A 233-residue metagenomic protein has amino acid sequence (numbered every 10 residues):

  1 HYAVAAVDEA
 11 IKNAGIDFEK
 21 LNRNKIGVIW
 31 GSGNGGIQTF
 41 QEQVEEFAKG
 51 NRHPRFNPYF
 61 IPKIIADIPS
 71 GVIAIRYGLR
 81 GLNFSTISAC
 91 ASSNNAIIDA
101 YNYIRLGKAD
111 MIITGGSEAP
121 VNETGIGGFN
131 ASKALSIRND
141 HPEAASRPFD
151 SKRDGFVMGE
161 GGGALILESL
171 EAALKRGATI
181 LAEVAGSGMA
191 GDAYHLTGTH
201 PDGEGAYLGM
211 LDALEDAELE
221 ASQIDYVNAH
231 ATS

Functional and structural regions predicted by a protein language model:
H1-S88, S117-G128, A221-S233: Conserved beta-ketoacyl condensing-enzyme motif
Y2, A6, G33, V72-I75 (+1 more regions): Conserved beta-strand-centric core segments of catalytic alpha/beta enzyme folds
N13-A14, R76, R80, Y103-G107 (+4 more regions): Change "in soluble alpha/beta enzymes" to "in soluble alpha/beta proteins
K25-I29, D110-T114, S146-P148, L181 (+1 more regions): Short glycine-aspartate micro-motif
E46-F47, N130-K133, P201: Short, hinge-like loop/turn segments at secondary-structure boundaries
C90-S92, G188: Catalytic nucleophile serine of serine hydrolases, specifically the conserved "nucleophile elbow" pentapeptide
D140-L219, Q223-Y226: Condensing-enzyme catalytic core mediating Claisen C-C bond formation in acyl metabolism
